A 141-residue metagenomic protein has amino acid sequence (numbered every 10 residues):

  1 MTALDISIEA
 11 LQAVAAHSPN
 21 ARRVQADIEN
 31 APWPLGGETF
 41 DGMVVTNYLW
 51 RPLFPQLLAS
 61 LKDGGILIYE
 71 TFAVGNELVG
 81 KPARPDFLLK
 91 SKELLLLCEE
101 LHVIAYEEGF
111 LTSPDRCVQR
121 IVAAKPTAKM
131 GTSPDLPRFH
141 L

Functional and structural regions predicted by a protein language model:
M1-D5: Conserved SAM-binding motif I beta-strand of class I
S7-E9: Conserved SAM/SAH-binding beta-strand->alpha-helix loop
V14-A15: Conserved SAM-binding loop
E29, W33-G42: A short acidic, Gly/Pro-enriched loop at the edge of an enzyme's catalytic core that lines a small-molecule cofactor
L49-L61: A short, conserved alpha-helix within the catalytic core of class I
G64-N76: Conserved beta-strand signature within the Rossmann-like core of class I S-adenosyl-L-methionine
P85-E107, Q119: Short alpha-helix
E108-L141: Core SAM-dependent methyltransferase catalytic element
